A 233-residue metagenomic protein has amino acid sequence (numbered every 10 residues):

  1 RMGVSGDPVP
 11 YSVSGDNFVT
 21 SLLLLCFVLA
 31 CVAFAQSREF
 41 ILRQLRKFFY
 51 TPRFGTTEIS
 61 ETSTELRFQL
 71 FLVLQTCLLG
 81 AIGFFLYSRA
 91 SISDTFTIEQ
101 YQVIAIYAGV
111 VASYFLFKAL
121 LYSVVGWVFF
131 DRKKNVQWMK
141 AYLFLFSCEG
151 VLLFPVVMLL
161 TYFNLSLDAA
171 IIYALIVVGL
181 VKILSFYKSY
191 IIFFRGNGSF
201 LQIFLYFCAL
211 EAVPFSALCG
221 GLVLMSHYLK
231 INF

Functional and structural regions predicted by a protein language model:
R1-R38, L42: Perimembrane topogenic segments of multi-pass inner/organellar membrane proteins
Y11, G15, T62-L66, T95-E99 (+5 more regions): Membrane-helix interfacial "entry" motifs
G15-C31, Y101-Y114, A170-L175: Alpha-helical transmembrane segments
G15-L24, S63-L74, Q202-F207: Alpha-helical transmembrane segments and their helix-start/interface "positive-inside/aromatic belt" motifs in integral
V19-C26, L72-Q75, F146, A174-V177 (+1 more regions): Hydrophobic alpha-helical transmembrane segments of polytopic
A30-F129: Selected alpha-helical membrane-embedding segments in polytopic membrane proteins
K118, Y122, G126-L218: Hydrophobic alpha-helical transmembrane segments and adjacent short intramembrane/lumenal linkers of inner/organellar
S216-F233: Juxtamembrane boundary at the C-terminal end of a transmembrane helix
